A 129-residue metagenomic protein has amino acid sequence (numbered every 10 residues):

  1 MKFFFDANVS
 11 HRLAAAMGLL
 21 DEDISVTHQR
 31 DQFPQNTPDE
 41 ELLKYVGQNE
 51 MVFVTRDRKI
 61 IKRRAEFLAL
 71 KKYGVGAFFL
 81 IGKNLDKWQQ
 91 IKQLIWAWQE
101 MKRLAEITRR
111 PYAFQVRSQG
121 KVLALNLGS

Functional and structural regions predicted by a protein language model:
M1-D6, L123-A124: Extreme N-terminal tail/first-helix region
F4-K44, N49: N-terminal first-folded block
Q29-D31, L80-G82, Q115-R117: Conserved beta-strand termini and adjacent loop/short-helix elements that scaffold enzyme active sites in alpha/beta
D39, G47-E66: Acidic, metal-binding active-site segment of PIN/NYN-like and related structure-specific nucleases
G47-F53, W98-I107: A polyampholytic, Gly/Pro-enriched intrinsically disordered region
I60-A97: Mid-chain, well-packed structural core segment of small domains
R103-S129: Charged phosphate-binding loop/patch that engages nucleotide di/tri-phosphates or the phosphate backbone of nucleic
